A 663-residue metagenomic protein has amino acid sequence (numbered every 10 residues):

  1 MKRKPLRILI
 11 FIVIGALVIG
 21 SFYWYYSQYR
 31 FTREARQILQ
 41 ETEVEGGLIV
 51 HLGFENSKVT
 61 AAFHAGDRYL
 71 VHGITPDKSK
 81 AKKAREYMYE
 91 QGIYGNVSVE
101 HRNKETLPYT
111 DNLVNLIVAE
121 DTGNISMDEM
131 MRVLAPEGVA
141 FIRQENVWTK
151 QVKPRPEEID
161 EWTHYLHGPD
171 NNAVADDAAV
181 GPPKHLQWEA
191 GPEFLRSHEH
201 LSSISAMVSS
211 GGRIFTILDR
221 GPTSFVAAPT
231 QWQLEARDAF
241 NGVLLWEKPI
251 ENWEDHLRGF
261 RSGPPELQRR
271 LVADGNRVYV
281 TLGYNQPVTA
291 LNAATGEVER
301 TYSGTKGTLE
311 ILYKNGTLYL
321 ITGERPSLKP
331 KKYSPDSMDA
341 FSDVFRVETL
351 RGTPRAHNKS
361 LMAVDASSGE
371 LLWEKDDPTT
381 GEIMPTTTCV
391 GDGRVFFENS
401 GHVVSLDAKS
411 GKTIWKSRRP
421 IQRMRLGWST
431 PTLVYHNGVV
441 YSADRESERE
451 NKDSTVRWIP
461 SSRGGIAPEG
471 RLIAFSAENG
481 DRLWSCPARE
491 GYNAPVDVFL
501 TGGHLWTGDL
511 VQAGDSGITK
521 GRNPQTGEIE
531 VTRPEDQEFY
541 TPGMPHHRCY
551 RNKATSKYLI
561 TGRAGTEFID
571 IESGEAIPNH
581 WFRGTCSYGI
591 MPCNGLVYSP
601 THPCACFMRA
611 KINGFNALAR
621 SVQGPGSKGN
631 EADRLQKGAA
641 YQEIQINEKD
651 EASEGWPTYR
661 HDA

Functional and structural regions predicted by a protein language model:
M1-G15: N-terminal Sec-pathway targeting helices
I38, T42-V44, S98-V99, K153 (+17 more regions): Aromatic (tryptophan-biased) beta-strands that constitute blades/sheets of beta-rich domains
V44-H64, R68-H72: Conserved class I S-adenosyl-L-methionine
A84-R85: Conserved SAM-binding loop
G92-K104: Conserved SAM-binding strand-loop segment of SAM-dependent methyltransferases
E105-L116: A short acidic, Gly/Pro-enriched loop at the edge of an enzyme's catalytic core that lines a small-molecule cofactor
I125-V139: A short glycine-rich, Lys/Arg-flanked "PGG" loop and its adjoining helix->strand segment in the class I
E199-L234, G259-V288, Y302-M362, K375-V404 (+6 more regions): Repeat-blade elements of multi-bladed beta-propeller folds
